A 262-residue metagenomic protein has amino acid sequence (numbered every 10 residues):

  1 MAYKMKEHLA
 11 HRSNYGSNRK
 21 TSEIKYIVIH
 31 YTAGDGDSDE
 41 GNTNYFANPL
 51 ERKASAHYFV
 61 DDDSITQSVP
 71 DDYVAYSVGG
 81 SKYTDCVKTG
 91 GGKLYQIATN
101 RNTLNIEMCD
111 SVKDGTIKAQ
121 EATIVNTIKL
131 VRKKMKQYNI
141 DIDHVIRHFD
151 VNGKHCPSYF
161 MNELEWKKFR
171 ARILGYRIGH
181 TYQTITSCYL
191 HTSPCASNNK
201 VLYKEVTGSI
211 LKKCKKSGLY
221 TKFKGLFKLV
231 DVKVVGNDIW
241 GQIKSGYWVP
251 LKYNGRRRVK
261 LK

Functional and structural regions predicted by a protein language model:
M1-T99: N-terminal catalytic cores of peptidoglycan-degrading enzymes
K4-L9, K20, I97, R101-N105 (+1 more regions): Basic/polar, cationic surfaces and motifs that engage anionic cell-wall and phosphate/carboxylate ligands
E23-K25, A54, D61, N100-N102 (+5 more regions): Residues that flank catalytic or metal-binding motifs in active/ligand-binding sites
V28, T103-N105, W248: Short hydrophobic-acidic sequence motifs that mark active-site Asp/Glu residues
Y31-A33, D62-S64, D72, D110 (+3 more regions): Short, flexible loop/turn elements at secondary-structure junctions
Y73-G79, D114, N199, N237 (+1 more regions): A short local loop/turn or secondary-structure capping micro-motif enriched for an aromatic residue
G175-K212, V259-K262: SH3-family beta-barrel domains
K212-K260: SH3/SH3-like beta-barrel superfamily modules
